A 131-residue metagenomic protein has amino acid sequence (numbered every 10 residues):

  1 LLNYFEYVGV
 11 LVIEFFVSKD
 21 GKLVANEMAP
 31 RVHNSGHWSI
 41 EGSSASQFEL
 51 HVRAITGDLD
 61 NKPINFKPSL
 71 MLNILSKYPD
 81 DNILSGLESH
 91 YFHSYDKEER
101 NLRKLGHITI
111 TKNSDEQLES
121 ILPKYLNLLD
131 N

Functional and structural regions predicted by a protein language model:
L1-I13, K19, A29-K77: Active-site "cap" helix and flanking loop/linker of ATP-utilizing ligase/carboxylase catalytic domains
V8, G21-L23, R103: Coil-to-beta-strand transition motifs
E14-F16, D96-K97: Short, solvent-exposed loop/turn elements at beta->coil junctions and helix N-caps that rim active or binding pockets
S18-G21, K112-N113: Short acidic-glycine loop/turn motifs at beta-strand connectors
R53-N131: Peripheral (often C-terminal) accessory segments that flank ATP-dependent C-N-forming ligase machineries
